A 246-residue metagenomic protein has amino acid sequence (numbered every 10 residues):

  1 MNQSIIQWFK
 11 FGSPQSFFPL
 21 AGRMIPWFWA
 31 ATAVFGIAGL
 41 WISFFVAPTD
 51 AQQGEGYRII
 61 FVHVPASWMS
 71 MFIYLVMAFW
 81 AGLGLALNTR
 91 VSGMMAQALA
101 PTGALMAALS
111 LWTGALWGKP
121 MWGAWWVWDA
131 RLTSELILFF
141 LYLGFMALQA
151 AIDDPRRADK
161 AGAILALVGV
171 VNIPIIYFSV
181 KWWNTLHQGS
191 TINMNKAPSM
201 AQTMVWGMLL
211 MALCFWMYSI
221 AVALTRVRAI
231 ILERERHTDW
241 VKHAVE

Functional and structural regions predicted by a protein language model:
N2-E246: Polytopic transmembrane helical bundles with strong interfacial aromatic enrichment
